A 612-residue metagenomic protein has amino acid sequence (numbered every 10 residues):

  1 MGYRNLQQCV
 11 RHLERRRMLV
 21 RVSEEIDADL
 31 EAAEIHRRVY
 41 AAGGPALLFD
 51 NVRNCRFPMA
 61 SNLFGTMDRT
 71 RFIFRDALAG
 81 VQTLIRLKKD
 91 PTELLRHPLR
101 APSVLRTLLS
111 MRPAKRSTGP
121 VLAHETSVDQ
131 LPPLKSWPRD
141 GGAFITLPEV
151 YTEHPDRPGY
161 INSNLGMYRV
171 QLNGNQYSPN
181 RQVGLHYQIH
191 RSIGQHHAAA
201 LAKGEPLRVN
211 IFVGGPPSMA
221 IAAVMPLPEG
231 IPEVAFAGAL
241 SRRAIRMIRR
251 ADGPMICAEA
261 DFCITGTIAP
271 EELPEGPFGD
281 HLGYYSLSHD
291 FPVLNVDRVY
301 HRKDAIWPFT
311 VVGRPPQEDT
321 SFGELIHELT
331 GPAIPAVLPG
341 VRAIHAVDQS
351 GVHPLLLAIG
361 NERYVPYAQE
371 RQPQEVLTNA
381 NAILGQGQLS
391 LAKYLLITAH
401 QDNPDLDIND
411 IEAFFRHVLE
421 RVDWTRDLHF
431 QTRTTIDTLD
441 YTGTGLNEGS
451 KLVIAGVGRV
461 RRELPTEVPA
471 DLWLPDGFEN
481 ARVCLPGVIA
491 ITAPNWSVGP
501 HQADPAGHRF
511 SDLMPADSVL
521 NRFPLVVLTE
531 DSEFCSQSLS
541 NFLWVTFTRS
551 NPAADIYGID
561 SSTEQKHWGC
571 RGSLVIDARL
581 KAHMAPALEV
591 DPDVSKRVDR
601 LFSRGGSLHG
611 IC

Functional and structural regions predicted by a protein language model:
M1-F278, L282-C612: Extended, highly charged
